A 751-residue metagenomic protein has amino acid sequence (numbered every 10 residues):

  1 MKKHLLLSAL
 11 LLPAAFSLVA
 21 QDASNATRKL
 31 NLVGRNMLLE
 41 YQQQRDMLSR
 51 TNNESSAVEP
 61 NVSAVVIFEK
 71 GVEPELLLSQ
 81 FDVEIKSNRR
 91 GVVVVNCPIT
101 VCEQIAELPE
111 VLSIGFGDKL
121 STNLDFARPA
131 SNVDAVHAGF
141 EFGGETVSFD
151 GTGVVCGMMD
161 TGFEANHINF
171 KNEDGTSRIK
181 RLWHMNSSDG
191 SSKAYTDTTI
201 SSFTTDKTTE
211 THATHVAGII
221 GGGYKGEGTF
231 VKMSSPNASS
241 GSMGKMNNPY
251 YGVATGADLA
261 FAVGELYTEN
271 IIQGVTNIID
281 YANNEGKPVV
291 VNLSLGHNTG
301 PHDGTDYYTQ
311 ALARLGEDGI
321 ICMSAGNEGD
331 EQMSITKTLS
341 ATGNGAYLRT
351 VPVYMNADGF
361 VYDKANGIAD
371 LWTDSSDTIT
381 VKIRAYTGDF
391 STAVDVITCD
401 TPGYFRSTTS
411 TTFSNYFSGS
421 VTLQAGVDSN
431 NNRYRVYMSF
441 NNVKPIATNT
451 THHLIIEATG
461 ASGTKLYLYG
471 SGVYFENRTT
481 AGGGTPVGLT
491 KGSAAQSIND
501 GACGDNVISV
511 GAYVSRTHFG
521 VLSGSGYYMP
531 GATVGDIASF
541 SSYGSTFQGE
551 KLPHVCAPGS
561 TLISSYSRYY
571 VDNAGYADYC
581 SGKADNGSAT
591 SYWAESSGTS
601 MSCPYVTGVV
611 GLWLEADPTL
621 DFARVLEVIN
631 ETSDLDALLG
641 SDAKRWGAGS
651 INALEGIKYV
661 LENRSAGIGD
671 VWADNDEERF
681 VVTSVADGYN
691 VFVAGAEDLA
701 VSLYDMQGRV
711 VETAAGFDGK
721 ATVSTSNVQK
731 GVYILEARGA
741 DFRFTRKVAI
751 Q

Functional and structural regions predicted by a protein language model:
H4-L6, L18-E145, V155, T350-A357: Autoinhibitory N-terminal propeptides
T51-E54, S239-S240, P288-H297, D318-N327 (+4 more regions): C-terminal subdomain of the subtilisin-like protease fold in secreted/lumenal serine endopeptidases
T51-N61, G316, G329-I379, A653-G669: Secreted peptidase-domain scaffold signal
E141-N270, G286, G316-D318, Q332 (+8 more regions): Subtilisin-like serine protease catalytic core
V147, F163-G218, G226-S242, G252 (+4 more regions): Active-site core segment of subtilase-fold serine proteases
A217, A260-E265, T276-V290, G367-G388 (+1 more regions): Hydrolase catalytic cores
A257, V263, V275-D303, S324 (+2 more regions): Short acidic, glycine-rich surface-loop motifs adjacent to enzyme active sites
V671-Q751: C-terminal outer-membrane/trafficking sorting elements
